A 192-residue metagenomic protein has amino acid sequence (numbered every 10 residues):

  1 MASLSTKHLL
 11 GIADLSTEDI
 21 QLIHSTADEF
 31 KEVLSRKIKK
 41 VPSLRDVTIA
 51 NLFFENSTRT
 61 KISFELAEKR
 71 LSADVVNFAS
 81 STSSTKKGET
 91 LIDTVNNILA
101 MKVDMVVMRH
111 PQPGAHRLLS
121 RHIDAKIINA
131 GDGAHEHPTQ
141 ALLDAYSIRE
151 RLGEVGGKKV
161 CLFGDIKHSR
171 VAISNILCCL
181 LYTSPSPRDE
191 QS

Functional and structural regions predicted by a protein language model:
M1-I49, F54-I62: Positively charged, low-complexity intrinsically disordered leader regions
A27-L34, I123, R149-L152: Structural signal for hydrophobic packing residues in well-ordered secondary-structure cores of soluble enzyme domains
I38, P42-R149: Phosphate/diphosphate ligand-binding glycine-rich loop within oxidoreductases
N56, K167, R188: Short, glycine/serine-rich, charged loops/turns that create anion-binding and catalytic segments at active sites
R109, F163, E190: Conserved residues at the C-terminal ends of beta-strands
E154-K158: Short helix-loop-beta connector
F163-S184: Conserved anion/nucleotide-ligand pocket segment
Y182-S192: Single conserved hydrophobic/aromatic residue that forms the stacking wall/gate of nucleotide- or nucleobase-binding
